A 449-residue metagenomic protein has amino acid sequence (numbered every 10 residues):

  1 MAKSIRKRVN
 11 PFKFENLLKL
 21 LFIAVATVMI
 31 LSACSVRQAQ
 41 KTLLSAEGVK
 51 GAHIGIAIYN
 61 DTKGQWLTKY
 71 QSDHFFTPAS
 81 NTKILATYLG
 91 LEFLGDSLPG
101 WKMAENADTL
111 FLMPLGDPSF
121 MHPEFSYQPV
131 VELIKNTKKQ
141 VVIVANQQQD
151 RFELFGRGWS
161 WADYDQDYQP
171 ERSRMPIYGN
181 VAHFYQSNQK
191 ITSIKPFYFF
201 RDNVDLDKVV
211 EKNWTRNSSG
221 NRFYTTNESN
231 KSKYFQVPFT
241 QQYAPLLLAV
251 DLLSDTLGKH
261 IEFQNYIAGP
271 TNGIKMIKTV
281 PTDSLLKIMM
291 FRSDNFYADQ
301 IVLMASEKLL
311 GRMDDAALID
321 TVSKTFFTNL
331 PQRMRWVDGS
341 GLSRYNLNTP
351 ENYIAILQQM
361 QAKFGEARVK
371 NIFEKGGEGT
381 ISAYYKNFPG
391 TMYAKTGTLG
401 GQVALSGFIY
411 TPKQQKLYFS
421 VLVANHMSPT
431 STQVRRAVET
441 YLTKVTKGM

Functional and structural regions predicted by a protein language model:
M1-L43: Bacterial Sec-dependent N-terminal signal peptides
C34-F75, L94-S97, L133-Q140: Beta-lactamase-like hydrolase cores
G51-H53, N81-T82, L98, A107-T109 (+8 more regions): Extracytoplasmic
K63, H74-T77, G116-F120, Q148-R151 (+7 more regions): Solvent-exposed loop/turn segments at secondary-structure junctions within structured extracellular/periplasmic domains
L67-K69, I277, V302-M449: Small-residue-rich helix-loop
F76-G90: Active/ligand-binding-proximal structured segments within catalytic/core domains that scaffold catalytic residues
E92-Q332, K447-G448: Conserved serine DD-peptidase/penicillin-binding transpeptidase domain and beta-lactam-recognizing active-site
